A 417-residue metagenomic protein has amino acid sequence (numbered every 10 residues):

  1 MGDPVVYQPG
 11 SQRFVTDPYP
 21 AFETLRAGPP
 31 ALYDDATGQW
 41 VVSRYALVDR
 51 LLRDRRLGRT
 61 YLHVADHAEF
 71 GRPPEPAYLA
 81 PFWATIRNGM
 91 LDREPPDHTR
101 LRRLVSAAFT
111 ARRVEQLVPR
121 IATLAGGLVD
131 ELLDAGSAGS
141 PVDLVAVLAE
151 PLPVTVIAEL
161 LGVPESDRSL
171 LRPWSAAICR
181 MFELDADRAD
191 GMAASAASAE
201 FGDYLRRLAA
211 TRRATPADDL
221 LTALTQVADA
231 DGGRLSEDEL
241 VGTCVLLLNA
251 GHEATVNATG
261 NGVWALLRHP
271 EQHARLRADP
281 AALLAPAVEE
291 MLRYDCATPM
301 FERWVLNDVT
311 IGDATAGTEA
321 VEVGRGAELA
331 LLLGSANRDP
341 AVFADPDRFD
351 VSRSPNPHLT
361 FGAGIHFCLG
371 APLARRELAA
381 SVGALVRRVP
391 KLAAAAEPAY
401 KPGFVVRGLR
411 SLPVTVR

Functional and structural regions predicted by a protein language model:
M1-R417: Cytochrome P450
